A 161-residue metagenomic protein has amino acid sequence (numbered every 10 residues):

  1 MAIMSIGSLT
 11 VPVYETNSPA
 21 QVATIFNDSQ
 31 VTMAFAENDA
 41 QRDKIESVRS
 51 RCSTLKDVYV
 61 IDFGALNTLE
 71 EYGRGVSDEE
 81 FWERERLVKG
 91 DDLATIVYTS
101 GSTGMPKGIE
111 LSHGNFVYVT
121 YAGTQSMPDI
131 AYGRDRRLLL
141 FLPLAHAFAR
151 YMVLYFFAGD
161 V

Functional and structural regions predicted by a protein language model:
M1-I6, D28, H146, F157-A158: Short hydrophobic alpha-helices that are characteristic scaffold elements of the AMP-binding
I3, A34, L93, T99-S102 (+2 more regions): Conserved S/T- and glycine-rich ATP-binding loop of Class I adenylate-forming
S5-E71: Structural core segment of the AMP-binding/adenylate-forming
F35, L87, E110: Short aromatic/basic micro-patch
V60, R74-Y98, M105, A131-R137: Conserved pre-ATP/AMP-binding loop-to-beta segment of ANL
A94-T120: Conserved AMP-binding A3 loop
V117-V161: Conserved AMP-binding/adenylation subdomain of ANL enzymes
